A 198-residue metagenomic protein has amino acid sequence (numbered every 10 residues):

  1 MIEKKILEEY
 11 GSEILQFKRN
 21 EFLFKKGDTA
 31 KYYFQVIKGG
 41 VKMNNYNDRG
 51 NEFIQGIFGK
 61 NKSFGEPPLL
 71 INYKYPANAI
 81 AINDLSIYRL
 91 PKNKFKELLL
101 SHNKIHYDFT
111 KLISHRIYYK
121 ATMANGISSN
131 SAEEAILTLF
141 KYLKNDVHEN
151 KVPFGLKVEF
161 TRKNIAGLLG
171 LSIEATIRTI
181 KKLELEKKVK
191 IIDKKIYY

Functional and structural regions predicted by a protein language model:
M1-R19: Short proline/glycine- and basic residue-enriched helix-capping loop/turn segments at helix->loop/beta transitions
I6-L7, F24-K26, N150: Short loop/turn motifs at secondary-structure junctions and domain boundaries
R19-N83: Cyclic nucleotide-binding regulatory domains
G56-L112, Y118: Cyclic-nucleotide recognition modules
E97-L99, Y119-S129, E149-N150: Short helix-to-loop capping/linker segments positioned immediately adjacent to catalytic or ligand/cofactor-binding
S128, A132-A135, L139, T161 (+1 more regions): N-terminal positioning helix adjacent to the helix-turn-helix/winged-helix DNA-binding module
N145-Y198: Phosphate-/nucleic-acid-contacting segments
